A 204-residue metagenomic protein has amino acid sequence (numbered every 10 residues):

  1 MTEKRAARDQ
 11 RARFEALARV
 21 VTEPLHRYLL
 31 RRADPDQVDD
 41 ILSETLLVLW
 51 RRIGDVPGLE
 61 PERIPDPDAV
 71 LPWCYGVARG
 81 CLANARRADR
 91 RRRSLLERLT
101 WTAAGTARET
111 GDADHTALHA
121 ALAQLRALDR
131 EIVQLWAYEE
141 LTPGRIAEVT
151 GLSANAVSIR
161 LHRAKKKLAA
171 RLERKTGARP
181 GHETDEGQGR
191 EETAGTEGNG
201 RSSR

Functional and structural regions predicted by a protein language model:
T2-R31, D36, W50: A short, charge-rich alpha-helical start-of-domain segment used by transcription regulators
L29, A117-L125: Short amphipathic alpha-helical boundary/capping segments
D40-L47, R51, D68-G80: Structural recognition of an alpha-helix C-terminal capping motif at a helix-to-coil junction
G54-P57, Y75-E97, G111, R174-K175: Arg/Lys-rich amphipathic alpha helix in sigma70-family domain 2
R79, G144, T150-G177: DNA-recognition helix of helix-turn-helix
N84, R92-H119, T142, H182-G200: Internal acidic/polar
I132-V133: A short pre-motif secondary-structure segment
W136-Y138: Short amphipathic helical patch at the helix-1/turn junction of helix-turn-helix
